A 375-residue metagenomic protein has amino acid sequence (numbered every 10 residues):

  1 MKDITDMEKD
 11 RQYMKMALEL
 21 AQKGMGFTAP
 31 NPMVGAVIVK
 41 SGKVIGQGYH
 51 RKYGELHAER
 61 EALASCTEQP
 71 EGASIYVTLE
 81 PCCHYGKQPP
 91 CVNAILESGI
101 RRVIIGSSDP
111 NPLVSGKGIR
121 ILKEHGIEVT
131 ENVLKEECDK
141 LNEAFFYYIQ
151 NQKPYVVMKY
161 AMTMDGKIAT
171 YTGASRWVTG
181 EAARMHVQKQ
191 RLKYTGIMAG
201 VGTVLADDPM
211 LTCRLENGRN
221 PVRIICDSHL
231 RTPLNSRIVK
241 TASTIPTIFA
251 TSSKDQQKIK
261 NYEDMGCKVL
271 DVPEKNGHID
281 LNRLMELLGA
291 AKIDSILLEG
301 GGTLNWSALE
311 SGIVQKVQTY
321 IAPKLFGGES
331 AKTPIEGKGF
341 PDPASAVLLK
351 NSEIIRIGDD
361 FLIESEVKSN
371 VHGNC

Functional and structural regions predicted by a protein language model:
D3-N31, Q47, K87, Y155-V156 (+1 more regions): Enzymes that bind and transform nitrogen-containing heteroaromatic metabolites
G26-T28, I119, V133-A161: Proteins enriched for Cys/Gly/acidic motifs involved in redox and nucleic-acid/cofactor modification
T28-G42: N-terminal glycine-rich anion-binding loops that anchor highly charged ligand groups
M33-V34, N93-I95, M162: Short, flexible segments with low predicted structural confidence
I38-E137, V222, I248, D255 (+1 more regions): Zn2+-dependent cytidine deaminase-like catalytic core
N111, S115, E131-L134, I149-K153 (+1 more regions): Short capping loops/turns at secondary-structure boundaries
P112-L113, D139, N305, G327: Generic structural signal for helix capping and beta-alpha/helix-loop junctions
